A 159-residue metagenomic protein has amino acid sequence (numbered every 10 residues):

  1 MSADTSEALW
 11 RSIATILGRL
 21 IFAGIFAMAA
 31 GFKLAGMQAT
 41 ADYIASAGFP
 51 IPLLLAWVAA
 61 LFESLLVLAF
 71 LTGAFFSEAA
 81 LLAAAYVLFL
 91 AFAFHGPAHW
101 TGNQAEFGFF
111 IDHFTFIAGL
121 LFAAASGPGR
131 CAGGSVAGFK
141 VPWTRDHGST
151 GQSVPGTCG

Functional and structural regions predicted by a protein language model:
M1-A35, L53-L65, L71-G159: Extended, low-polarity transmembrane helix blocks
M37-P50: Short juxtamembrane and helix-loop transition motifs at transmembrane-helix boundaries in membrane proteins
